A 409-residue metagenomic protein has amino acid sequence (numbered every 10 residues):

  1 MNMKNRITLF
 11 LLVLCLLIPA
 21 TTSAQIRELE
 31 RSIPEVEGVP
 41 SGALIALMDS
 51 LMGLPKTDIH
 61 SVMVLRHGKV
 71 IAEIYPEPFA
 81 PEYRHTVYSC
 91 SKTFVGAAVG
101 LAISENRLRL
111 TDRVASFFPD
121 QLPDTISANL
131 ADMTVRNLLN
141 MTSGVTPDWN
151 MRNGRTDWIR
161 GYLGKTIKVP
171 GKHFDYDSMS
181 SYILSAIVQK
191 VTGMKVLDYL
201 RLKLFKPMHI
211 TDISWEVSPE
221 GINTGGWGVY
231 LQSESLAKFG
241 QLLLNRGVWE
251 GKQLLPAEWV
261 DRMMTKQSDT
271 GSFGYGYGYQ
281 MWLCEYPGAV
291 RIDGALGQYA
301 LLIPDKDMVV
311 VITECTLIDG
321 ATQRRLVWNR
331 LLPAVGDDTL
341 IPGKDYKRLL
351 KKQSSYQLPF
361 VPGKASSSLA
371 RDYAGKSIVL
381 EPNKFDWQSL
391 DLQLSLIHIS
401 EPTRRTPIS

Functional and structural regions predicted by a protein language model:
D49-F79, D307-V310: A short, well-structured edge-of-sheet supersecondary motif
G68, H85-T111, L138, L184-V188 (+1 more regions): Active-site SXXK
P81-E82, V145-V229: Catalytic-site signature segments of enzymes, centered on catalytic residues
T86, E105-S143, M194-W227, L231: Active-site helix/loop module of the DD-peptidase/beta-lactamase fold, centered on the serine-lysine SxxK catalytic
S180-I187, W227-V248, Q298-C315, W328: Active-site-proximal alpha-helical segments within enzyme catalytic domains
V260-T313: Active-site Gly/Thr loop motif
G320-Q388: Short, gly/Ser/Thr-rich active-site loops of penicillin-recognizing serine hydrolases
I397-I408: Single conserved hydrophobic/aromatic residue that forms the stacking wall/gate of nucleotide- or nucleobase-binding
